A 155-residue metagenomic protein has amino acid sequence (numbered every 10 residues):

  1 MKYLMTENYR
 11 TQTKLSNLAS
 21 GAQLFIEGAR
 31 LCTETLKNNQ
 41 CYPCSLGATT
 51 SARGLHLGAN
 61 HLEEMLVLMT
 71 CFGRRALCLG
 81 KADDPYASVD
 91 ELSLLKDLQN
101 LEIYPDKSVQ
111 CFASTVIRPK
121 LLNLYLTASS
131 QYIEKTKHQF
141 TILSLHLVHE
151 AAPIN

Functional and structural regions predicted by a protein language model:
M1-N155: Polar/charged low-complexity regulatory segments
